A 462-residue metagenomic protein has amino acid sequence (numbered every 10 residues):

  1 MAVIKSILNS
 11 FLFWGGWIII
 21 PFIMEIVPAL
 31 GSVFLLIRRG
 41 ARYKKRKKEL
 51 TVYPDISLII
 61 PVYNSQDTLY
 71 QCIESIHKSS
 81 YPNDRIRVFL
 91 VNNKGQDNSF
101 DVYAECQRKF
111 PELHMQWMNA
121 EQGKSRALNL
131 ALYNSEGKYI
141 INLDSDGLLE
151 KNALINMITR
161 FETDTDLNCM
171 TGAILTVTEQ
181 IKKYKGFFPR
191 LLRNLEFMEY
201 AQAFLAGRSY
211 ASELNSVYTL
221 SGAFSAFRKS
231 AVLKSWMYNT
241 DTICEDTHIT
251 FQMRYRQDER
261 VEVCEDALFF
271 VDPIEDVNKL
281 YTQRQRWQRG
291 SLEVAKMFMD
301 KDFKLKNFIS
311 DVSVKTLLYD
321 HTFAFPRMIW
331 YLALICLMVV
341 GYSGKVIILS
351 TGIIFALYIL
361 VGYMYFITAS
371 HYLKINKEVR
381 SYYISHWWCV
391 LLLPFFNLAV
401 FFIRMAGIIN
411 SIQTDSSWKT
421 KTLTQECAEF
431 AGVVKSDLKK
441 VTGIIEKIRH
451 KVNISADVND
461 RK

Functional and structural regions predicted by a protein language model:
M1-V52, R208, V400-S411, E446-R461: N-terminal membrane-anchoring/stem segments of glycan-assembly enzymes
L30-R85: N-terminal signal-anchor transmembrane helix
F34-A41, R46-L50, D320-Q413: Membrane-embedded multi-pass helical conduit in multi-pass membrane proteins, especially envelope-biosynthetic
N92-D101, A120-Q122: A conserved acidic beta->alpha catalytic loop
F110, W117, S125-A127, K151-W236 (+4 more regions): Long helical/loop segments within the catalytic core of UDP-sugar-dependent glycosyltransferases, especially the large
I140: Short aromatic/hydrophobic "clamp" motif used to bind/position activated sugar donors
D144-L148: The conserved acidic donor/metal-binding loop of glycosyltransferases
D241, F251-F269: Catalytic donor-sugar/metal-binding loop of nucleotide-sugar-dependent glycosyltransferases
